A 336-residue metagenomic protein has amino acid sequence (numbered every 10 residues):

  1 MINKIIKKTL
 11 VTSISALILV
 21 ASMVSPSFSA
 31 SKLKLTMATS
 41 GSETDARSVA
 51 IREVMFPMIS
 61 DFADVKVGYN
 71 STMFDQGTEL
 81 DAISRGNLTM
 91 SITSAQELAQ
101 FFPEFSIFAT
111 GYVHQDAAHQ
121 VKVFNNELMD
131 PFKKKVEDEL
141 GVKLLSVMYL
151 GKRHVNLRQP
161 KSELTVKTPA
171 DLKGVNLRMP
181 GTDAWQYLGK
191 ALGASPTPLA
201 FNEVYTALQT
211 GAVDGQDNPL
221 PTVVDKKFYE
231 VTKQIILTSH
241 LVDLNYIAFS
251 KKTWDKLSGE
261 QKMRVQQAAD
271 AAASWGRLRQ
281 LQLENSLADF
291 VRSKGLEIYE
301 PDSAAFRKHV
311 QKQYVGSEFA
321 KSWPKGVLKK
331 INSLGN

Functional and structural regions predicted by a protein language model:
M1-I2, V20, D116: A general, composition-driven signal for non-globular sequence regions
I2-I14: Bacterial N-terminal signal peptides that target proteins for export
T12-S22: Bacterial N-terminal signal peptides
S15, S29-H119, E137-D138, K143-N336: N-terminal secretory/targeting leader peptides
V20-A21, V49, M129, G189: Residues in and immediately flanking transmembrane alpha helices
M23-S29: Sec/Tat signal peptide C-region and signal peptidase I cleavage site
A117-K135: A gly/proline- and charged-residue-enriched helix-loop-helix capping module
